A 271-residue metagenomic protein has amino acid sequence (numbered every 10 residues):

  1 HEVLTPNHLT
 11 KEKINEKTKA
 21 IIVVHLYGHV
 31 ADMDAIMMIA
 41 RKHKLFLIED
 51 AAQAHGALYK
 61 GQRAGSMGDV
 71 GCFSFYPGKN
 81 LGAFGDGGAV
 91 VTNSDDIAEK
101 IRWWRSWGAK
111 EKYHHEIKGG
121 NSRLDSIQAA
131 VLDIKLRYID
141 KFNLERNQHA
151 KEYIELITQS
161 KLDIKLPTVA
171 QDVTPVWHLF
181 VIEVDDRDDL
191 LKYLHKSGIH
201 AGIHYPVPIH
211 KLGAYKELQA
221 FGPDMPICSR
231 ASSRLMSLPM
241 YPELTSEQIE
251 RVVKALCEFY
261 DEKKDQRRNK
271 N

Functional and structural regions predicted by a protein language model:
H1-T5: Change "using UDP/GDP/dTDP sugars" to "using nucleotide sugars
N7-E12, A20-V24, H29, M33-A35 (+3 more regions): PLP-dependent aminotransferase class I/II
N15, Y76-G78, Y241: Residue-level recognition of the GNAT/N-acetyltransferase active site
K19-A20, F46, V70: Short, Asp-centered acidic motifs that coordinate Mg2+ and/or phosphate in catalytic or ligand-binding sites
V24, I48-E49: Hydrophobic residues in beta-strands of the RecA-like P-loop NTPase core, especially within AAA+ ATPase
E49-G82, E111-E116: Conserved active-site segment immediately N-terminal to the catalytic lysine that forms the internal aldimine
A52-Q53, Y76, D86, R102-S106 (+1 more regions): Histidine-centered beta-alpha loop that forms part of the nucleotide-sugar donor binding/catalytic region in diverse
F73-S74, G88-N93, D133: Short beta-strand-to-turn element immediately C-terminal to the catalytic PLP-Schiff-base lysine in fold type I
